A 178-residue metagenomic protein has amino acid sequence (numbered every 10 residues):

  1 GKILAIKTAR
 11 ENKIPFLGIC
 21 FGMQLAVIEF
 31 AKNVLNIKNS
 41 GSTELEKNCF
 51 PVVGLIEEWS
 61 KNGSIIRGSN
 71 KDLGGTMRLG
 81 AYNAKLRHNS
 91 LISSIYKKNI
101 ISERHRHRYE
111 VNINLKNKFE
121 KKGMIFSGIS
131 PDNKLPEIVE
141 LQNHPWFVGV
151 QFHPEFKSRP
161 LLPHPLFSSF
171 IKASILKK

Functional and structural regions predicted by a protein language model:
G1-Y82, N89-L91, P160, F167-I175: Cysteine-nucleophile active-site neighborhood
P15-G22, I28, R87, R104 (+3 more regions): Generic beta-strand/beta-sheet core signal
L17, F21, L35, Y96 (+2 more regions): Short glycine-rich loop/turn motifs that provide flexible caps or phosphate-binding loops at active sites
I37-K38, K98-N99, I125: Short coil/loop linkers at secondary-structure junctions
K61-N112, E120-K121, P131, E137-Q142: Substrate-binding/catalytic lobe of Class I Rossmann-like enzymes that use SAM or dcSAM, i.e., the mid-to-C-terminal
I101-K178: Acyltransferase
